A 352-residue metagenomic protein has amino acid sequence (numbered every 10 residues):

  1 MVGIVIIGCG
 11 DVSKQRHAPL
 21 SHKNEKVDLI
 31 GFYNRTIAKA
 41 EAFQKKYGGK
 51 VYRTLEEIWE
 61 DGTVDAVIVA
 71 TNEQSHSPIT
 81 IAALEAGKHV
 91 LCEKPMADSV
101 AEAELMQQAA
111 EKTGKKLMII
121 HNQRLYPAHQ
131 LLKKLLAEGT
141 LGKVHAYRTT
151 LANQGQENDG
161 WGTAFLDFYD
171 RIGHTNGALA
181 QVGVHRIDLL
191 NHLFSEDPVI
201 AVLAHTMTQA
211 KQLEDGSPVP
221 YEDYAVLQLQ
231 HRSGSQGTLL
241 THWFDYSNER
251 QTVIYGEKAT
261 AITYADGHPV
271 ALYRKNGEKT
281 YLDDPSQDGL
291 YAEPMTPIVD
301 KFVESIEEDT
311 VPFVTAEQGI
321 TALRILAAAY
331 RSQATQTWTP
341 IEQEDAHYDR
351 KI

Functional and structural regions predicted by a protein language model:
M1, V27, A66-V69, E104 (+2 more regions): C-terminal helix-rich "cap/oligomerization" subdomain common to oxidoreductases
M1-Y47: N-terminal Rossmann-like dinucleotide-binding module
G31, A66, A146: Short, Asp-centered acidic motifs that coordinate Mg2+ and/or phosphate in catalytic or ligand-binding sites
R35-T36, Q287-V299, V314: Active-site loop of classical SDR/Rossmann-like NAD(P)-dependent oxidoreductases, centered on the catalytic Tyr-X3-Lys
G49-L55: Conserved SAM-binding strand-loop segment of SAM-dependent methyltransferases
D61, A66, N72-E73, S77-R124 (+1 more regions): Beta-strand-loop-alpha-helix segment that lines the small-molecule cofactor/substrate pocket of alpha/beta enzymes
Q123-S217, Q336: Predominantly a Rossmann-like dinucleotide-binding segment in NAD(P)-dependent oxidoreductases
I187-P269, T296-D309, A329, A346-I352: Contiguous beta-strand/loop segments that form the cofactor/metal-binding neighborhood of enzyme cores
